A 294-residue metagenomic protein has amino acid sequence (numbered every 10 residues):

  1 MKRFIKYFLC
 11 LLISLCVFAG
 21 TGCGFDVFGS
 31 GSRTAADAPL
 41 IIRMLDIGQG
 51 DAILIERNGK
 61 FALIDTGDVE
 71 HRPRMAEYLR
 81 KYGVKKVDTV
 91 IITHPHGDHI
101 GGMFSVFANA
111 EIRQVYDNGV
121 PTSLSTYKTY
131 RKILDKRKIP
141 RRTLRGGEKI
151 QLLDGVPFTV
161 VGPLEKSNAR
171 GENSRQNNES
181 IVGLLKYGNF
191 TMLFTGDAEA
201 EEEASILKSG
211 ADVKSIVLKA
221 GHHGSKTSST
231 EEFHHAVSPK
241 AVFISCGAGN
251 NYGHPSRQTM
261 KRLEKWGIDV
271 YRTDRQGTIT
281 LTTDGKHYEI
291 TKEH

Functional and structural regions predicted by a protein language model:
K2-Y7, C16-H294: Non-globular, low-confidence helical/coil segments that flank catalytic cores
